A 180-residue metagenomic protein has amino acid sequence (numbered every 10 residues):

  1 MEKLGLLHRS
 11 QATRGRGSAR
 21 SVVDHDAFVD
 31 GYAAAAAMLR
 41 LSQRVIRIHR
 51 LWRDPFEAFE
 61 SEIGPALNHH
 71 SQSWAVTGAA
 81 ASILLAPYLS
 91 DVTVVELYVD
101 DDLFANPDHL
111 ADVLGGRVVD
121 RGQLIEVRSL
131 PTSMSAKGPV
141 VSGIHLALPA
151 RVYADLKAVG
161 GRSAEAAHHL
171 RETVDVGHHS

Functional and structural regions predicted by a protein language model:
E2-T13: A short, conserved structural fragment
L4-L6, S71, T77, S163: Generic signature of intrinsically disordered, low-complexity, basic-rich segments and short cationic peptides
Q11-A36: Short, cationic-aromatic polyanion-contact patches
D24, L89-D91, A147: A short, structural micro-pattern
F28-A35, A58, E62, A66 (+4 more regions): Residues that form generic nucleotide/phosphate-binding pockets
L39-P131: Short gly/ser-rich loop at a beta-strand->alpha-helix junction or flexible surface loop bordering the NTP-binding
D100-S180: Hydrophobic alpha-helical interaction segments
